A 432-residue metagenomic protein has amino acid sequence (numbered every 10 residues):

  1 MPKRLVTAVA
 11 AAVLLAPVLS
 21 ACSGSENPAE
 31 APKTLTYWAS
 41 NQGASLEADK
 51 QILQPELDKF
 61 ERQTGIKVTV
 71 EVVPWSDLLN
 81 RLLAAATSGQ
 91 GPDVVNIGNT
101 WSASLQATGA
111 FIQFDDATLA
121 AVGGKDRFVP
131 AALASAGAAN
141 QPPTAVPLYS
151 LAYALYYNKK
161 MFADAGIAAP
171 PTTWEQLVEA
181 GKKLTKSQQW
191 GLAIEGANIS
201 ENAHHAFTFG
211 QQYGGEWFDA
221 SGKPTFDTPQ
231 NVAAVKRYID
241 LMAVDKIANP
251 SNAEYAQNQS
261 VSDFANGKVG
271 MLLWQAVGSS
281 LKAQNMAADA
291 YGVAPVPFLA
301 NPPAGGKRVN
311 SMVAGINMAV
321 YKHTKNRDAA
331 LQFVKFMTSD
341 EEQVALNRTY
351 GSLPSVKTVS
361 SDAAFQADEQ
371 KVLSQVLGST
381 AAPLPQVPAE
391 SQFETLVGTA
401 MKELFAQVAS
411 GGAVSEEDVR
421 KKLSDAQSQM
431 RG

Functional and structural regions predicted by a protein language model:
P2-S104, G305, D425-G432: Conserved N-terminal structural module of periplasmic/extracytoplasmic solute-binding proteins
D58, Q63, A165, D240-D245 (+1 more regions): Extracytoplasmic/periplasmic substrate-recognition and gating elements
K59-F128, A163-T172, S262, N266-M271 (+2 more regions): Extracytoplasmic "Venus flytrap"/periplasmic binding protein-like
V68, A163, A243-K246, L377-G432: Conserved C-terminal helix/tail region of periplasmic/extracytoplasmic solute-binding proteins
N99-A152, N202-H205, G292, Q366: Hinge/lid segment of periplasmic solute-binding proteins
D115-F128, L192, G196-A197, Y213-A234 (+4 more regions): Short, solvent-exposed loop/beta-turn-alpha elements that line the ligand-binding surface or hinge of extracytoplasmic
A131, F298, N347-T399: Long, aromatic- and glycine/proline-rich binding clefts that accommodate carbohydrate-like moieties
G181-K183, K223-N252: Glycine-centered hinge/linker elements that transmit conformational signals in sensory and ligand-binding systems
